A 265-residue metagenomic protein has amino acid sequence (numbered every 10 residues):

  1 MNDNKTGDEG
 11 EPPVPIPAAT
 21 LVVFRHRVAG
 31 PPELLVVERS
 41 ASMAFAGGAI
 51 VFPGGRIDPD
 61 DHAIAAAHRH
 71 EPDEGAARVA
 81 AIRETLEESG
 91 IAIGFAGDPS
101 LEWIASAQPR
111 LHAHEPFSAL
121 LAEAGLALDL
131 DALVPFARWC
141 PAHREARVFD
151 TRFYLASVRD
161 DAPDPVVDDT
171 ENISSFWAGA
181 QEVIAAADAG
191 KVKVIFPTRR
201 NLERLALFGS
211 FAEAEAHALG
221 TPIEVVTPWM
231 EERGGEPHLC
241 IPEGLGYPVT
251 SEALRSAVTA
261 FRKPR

Functional and structural regions predicted by a protein language model:
M1-R265: N-terminal leader/linker segments that precede catalytic domains of diphosphate-processing enzymes
